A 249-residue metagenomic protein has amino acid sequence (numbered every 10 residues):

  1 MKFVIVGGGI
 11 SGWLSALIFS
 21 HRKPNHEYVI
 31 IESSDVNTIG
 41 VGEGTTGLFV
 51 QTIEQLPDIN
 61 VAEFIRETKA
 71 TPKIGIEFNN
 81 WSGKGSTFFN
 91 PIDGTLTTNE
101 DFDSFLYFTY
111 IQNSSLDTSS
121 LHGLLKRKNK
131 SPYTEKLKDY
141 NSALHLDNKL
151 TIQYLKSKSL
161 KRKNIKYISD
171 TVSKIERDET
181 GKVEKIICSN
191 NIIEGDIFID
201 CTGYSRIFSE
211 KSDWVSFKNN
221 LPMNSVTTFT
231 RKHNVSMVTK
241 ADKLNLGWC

Functional and structural regions predicted by a protein language model:
M1-G9: Beta1/beta-strand and adjacent pyrophosphate-binding region of the FAD-binding site in flavoprotein oxidoreductases
V4, E27-V29, K166: A structural signal for isolated positions on well-ordered beta-strands in alpha/beta enzyme cores
G12-W13: N-terminal Rossmann-fold NAD(P) dinucleotide-binding loop
S20-V41: Glycine-rich FAD pyrophosphate-binding loop
Y28-S33, Y133-Y140: A short, surface-exposed helix-loop junction/capping segment
N37, V41-R127: Dinucleotide-binding Rossmann-like beta1-alpha1 core, especially the glycine-rich loop that anchors the ADP
Y140-C249: Predominantly flavin-linked oxidoreductase catalytic cores and closely associated redox partners
